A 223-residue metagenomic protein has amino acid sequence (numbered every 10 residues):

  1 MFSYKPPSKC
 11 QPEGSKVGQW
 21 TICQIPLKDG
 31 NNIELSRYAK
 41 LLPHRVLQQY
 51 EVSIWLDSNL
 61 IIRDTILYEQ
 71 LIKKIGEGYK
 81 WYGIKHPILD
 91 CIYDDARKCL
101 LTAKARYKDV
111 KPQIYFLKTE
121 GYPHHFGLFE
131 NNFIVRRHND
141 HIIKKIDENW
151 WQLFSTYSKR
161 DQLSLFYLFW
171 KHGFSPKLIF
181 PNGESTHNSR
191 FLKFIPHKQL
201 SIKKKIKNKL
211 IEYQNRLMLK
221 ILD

Functional and structural regions predicted by a protein language model:
M1-D223: Glycosyltransferase catalytic domains, chiefly GT-A lineage
